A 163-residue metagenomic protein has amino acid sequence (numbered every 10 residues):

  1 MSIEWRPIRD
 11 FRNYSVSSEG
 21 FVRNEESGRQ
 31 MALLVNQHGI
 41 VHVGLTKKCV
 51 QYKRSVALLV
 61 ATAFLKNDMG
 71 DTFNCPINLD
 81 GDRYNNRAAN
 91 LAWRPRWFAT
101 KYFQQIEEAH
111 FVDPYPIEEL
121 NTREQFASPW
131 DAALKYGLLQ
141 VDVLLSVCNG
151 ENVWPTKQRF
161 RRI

Functional and structural regions predicted by a protein language model:
M1-N74, D80-R162: Conserved recognition-core residues within compact binding domains
